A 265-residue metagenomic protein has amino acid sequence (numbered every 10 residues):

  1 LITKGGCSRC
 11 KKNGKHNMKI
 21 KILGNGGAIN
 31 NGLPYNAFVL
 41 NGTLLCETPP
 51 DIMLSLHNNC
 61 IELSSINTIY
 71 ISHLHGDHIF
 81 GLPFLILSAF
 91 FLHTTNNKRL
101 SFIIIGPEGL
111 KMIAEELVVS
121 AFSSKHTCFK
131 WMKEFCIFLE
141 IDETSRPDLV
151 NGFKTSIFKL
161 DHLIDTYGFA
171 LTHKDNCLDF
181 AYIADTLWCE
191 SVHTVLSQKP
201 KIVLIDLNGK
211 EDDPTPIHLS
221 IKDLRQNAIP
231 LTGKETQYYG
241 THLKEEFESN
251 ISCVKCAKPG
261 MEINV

Functional and structural regions predicted by a protein language model:
G6-C10, G14-A181, L187, T232 (+2 more regions): Binuclear metal-dependent hydrolase catalytic cores
L187-V265: Cap/insert and terminal regions of metallo-dependent hydrolase folds
